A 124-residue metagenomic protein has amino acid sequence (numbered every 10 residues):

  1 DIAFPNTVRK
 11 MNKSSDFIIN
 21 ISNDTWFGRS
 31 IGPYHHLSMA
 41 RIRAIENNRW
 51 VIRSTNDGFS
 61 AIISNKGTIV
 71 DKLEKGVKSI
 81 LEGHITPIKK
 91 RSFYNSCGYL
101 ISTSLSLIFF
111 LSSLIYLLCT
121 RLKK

Functional and structural regions predicted by a protein language model:
D1-K124: Solvent-exposed soluble domains appended to multi-pass membrane proteins
